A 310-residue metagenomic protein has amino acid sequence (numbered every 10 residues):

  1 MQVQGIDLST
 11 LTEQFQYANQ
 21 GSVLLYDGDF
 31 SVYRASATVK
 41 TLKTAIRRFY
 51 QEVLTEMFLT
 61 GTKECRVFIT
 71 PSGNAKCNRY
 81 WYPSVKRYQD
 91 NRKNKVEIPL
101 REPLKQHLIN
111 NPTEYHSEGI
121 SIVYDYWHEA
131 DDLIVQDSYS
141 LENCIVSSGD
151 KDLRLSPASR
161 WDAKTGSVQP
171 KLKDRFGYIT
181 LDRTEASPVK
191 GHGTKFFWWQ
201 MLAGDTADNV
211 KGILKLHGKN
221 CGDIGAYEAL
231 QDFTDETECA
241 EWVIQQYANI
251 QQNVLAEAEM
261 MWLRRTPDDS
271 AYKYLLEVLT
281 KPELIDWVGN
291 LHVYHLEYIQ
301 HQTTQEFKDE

Functional and structural regions predicted by a protein language model:
Q2, F15-Q20, L54-I69, S84-P99 (+2 more regions): Non-catalytic nucleic-acid-binding/docking modules located in mid-to-C-terminal regions of nucleic-acid enzymes
Q2-L141, S147, A158-S167: Noncatalytic, basic helical substrate-engagement surface that gates or grips nucleic-acid strands
R34, L155-S156, W198-A203: Generic structural "secondary-structure junction" signal
G73-A75, D152, T266-D268: Surface-exposed, flexible loop/turn segments at secondary-structure boundaries
S148-R154: Short, polar loop motifs at secondary-structure junctions
